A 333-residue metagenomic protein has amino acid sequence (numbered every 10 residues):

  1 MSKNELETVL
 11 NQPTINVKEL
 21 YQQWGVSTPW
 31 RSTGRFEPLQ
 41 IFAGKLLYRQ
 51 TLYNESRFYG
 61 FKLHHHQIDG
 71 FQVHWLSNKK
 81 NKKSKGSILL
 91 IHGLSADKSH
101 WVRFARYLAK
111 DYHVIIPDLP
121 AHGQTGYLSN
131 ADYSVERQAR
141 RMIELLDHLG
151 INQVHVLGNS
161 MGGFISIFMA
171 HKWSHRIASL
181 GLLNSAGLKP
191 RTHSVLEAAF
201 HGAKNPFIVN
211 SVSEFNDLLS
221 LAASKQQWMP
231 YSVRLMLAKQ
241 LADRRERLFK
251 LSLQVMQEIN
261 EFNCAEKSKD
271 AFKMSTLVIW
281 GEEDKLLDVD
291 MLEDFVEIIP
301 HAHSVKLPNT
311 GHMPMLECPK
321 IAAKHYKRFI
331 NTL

Functional and structural regions predicted by a protein language model:
M1-G86, K110-Y112, N152, N331-L333: Alpha/beta-hydrolase fold catalytic core
G44, N54-S56, R191-A198, I208-D270: Conserved alpha/beta-hydrolase catalytic His-Asp/Glu region
H66, L76-N78, I115-L157, K324: Active-site loop/oxyanion-hole signature of alpha/beta-hydrolase fold enzymes
S77-Q124: Conserved HGGG/HGGXW glycine-rich cap/lid loop of the alpha/beta-hydrolase fold
G158, G162, S166: Gly/Ala-rich beta-loop-alpha elbow adjacent to hydrolase catalytic centers
I167, H171-K172, A178-N210: Flexible "cap/lid" loop of the alpha/beta hydrolase fold
A271-F272, V278-W280, D284: Short beta-strand/loop motif that positions the catalytic acidic residue of the alpha/beta-hydrolase fold
H301-L333: Catalytic active-site module of serine/aspartate enzymes centered on a nucleophile-bearing elbow/loop
